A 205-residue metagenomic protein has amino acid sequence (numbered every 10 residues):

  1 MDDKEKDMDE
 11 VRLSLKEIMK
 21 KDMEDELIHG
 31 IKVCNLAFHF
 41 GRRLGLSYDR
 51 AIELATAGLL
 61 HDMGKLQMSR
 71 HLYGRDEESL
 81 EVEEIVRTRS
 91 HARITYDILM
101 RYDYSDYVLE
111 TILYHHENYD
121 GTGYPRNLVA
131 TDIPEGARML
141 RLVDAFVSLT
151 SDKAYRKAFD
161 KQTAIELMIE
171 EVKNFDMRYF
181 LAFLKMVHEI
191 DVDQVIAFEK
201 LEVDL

Functional and structural regions predicted by a protein language model:
D2-L205: Histidine- and acidic-residue-rich, metal-dependent catalytic cores
